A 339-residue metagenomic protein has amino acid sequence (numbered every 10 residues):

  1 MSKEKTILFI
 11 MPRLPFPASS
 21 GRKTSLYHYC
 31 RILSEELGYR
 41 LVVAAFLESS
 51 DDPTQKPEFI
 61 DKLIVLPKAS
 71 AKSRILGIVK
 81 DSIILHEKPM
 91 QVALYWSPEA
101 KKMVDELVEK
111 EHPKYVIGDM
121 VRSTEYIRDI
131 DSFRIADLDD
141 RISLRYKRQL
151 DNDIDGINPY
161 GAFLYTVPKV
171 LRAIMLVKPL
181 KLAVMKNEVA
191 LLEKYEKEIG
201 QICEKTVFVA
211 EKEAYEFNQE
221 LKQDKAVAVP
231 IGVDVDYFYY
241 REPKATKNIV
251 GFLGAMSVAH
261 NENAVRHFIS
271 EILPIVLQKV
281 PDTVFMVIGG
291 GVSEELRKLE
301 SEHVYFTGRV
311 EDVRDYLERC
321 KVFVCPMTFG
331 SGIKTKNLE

Functional and structural regions predicted by a protein language model:
M1-L66, Q278: N-terminal subdomain of nucleotide-sugar transferases
I7, I130-V177: Active-site proximal beta-strand in glycosyltransferases
F46, G118-M120, F208-A210, I231 (+1 more regions): Replace "coordinates the UDP/GDP/TDP-sugar" with "coordinates nucleotide-activated sugar donors
L76-T124, D129, R172-C203: Conserved nucleotide-sugar donor-binding subdomain of glycosyltransferases
I135-A136, F163-N218, K222-Y240: Donor nucleotide-sugar binding/catalytic pocket of nucleotide-sugar-dependent glycosyltransferases
L182, K186, L192, V207 (+3 more regions): Conserved catalytic-core segment of nucleotide-activated headgroup transferases in glycan assembly
E204, E318-K334: Acidic donor-binding loop of glycosyltransferase active sites
R314, T335-E339: Short alpha-helical segment that forms part of, or immediately flanks, the ligand-binding pocket in carbohydrate-active
